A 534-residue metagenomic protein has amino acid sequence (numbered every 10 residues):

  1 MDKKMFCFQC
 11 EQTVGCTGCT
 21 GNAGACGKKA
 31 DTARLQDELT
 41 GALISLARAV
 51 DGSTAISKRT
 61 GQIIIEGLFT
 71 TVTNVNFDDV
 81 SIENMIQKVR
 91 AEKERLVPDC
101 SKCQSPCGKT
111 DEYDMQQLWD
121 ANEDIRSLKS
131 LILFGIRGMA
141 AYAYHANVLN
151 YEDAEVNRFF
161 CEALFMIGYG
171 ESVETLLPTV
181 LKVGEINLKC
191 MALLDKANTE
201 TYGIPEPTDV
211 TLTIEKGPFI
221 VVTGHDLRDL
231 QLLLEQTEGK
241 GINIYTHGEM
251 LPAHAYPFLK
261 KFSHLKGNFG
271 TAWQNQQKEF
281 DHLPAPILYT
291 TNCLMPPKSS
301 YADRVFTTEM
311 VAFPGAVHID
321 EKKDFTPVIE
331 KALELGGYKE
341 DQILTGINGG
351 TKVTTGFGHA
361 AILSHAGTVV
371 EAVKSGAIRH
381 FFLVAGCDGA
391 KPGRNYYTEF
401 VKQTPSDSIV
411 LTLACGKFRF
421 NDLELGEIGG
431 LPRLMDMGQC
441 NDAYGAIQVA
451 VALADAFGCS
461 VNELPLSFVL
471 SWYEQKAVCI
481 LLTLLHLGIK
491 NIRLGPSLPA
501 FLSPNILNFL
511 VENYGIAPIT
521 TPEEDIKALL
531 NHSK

Functional and structural regions predicted by a protein language model:
D2-T32, Q36-D37, G41-S45, T54 (+2 more regions): Anaerobic metallocofactor- and corrinoid-dependent redox/one-carbon enzyme cores, especially those from methanogenesis
L43-T201: Electropositive, gly/pro-rich neighborhoods at or near active sites that engage anionic ligands
